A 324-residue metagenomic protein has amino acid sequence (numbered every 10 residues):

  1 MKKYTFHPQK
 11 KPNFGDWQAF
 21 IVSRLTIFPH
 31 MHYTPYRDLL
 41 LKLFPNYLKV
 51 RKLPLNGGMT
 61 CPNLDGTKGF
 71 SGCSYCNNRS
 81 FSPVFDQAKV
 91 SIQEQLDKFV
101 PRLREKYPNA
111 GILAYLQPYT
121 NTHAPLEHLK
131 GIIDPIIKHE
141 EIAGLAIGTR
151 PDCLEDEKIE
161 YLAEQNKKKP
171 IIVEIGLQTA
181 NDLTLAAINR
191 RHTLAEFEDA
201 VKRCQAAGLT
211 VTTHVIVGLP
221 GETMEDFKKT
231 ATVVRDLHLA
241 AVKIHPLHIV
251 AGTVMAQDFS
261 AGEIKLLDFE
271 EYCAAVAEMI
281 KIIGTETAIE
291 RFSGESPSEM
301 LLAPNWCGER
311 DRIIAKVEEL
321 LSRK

Functional and structural regions predicted by a protein language model:
K2-K3, K10-P12: Polybasic, lysine-rich low-complexity intrinsically disordered segments
I21, I27-L113: N-terminal [4Fe-4S]-dependent radical SAM core
F28-R51, A241, H248-K324: Auxiliary Fe-S-binding modules of radical SAM enzymes
R79-F99, L103-L126, E141-L154, P170-E196 (+1 more regions): Core AdoMet radical
R104, I133-E140, L162-P170, Q205-A206: Acidic (Asp/Glu)-rich catalytic clusters
L126-I133, E155-E164, F227: Distinct, well-ordered alpha-helical segments
A195-V254, E270-S293: Conserved C-terminal portion of the radical SAM core fold that forms the substrate/S-adenosylmethionine-binding
